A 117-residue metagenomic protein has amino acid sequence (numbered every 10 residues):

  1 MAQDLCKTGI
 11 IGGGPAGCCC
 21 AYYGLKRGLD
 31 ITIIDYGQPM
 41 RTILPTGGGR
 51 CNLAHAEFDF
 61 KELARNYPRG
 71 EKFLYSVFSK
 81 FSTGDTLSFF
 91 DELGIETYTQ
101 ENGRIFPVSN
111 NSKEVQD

Functional and structural regions predicted by a protein language model:
Q3-T8: Extreme N-terminal starter segment of soluble prokaryotic enzymes
G9, L74-Y75, P107-V108: A generic structural signal for short
G9-I11, L25-G48: Glycine-rich FAD pyrophosphate-binding loop
G14: Glycine-rich NAD(P) Rossmann-fold beta1-alpha1 loop
G17-C18: N-terminal Rossmann-fold NAD(P) dinucleotide-binding loop
T42-V77: N-terminal glycine-rich dinucleotide-binding loop that anchors FAD/FMN and/or NAD(P) in oxidoreductases
S79-D117: Feature captures the FAD/FMN-dependent oxidoreductase FAD-binding
